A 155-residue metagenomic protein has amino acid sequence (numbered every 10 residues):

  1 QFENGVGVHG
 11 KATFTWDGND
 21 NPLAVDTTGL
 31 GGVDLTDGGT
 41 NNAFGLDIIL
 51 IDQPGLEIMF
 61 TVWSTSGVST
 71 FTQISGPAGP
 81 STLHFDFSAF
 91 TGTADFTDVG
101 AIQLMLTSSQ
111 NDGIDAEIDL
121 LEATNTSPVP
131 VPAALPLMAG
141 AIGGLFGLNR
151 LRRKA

Functional and structural regions predicted by a protein language model:
G7-F90: Extracellular ligand-binding interfaces
Q53-G55, N111, P130: A cross-taxa feature marking solvent-exposed loop/turn segments within ectodomains of secreted and single-pass membrane
W63-S127: Terminal, low-complexity interaction segments
V131-N149: A short, hydrophobic C-terminal helix/tail in secreted or cell-surface proteins
R152-A155: Short, charged juxtamembrane terminal tails flanking transmembrane helices
